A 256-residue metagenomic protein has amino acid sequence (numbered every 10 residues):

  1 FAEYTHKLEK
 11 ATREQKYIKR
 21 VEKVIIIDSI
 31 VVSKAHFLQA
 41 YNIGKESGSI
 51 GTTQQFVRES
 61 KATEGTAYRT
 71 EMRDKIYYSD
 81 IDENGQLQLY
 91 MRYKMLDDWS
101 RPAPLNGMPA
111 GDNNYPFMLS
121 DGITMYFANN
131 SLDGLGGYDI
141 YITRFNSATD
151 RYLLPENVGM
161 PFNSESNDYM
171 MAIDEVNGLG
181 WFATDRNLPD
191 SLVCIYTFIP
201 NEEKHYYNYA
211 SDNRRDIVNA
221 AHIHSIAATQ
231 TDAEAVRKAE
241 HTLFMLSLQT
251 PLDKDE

Functional and structural regions predicted by a protein language model:
F1-E256: Short, conserved micro-motifs composed of acidic
